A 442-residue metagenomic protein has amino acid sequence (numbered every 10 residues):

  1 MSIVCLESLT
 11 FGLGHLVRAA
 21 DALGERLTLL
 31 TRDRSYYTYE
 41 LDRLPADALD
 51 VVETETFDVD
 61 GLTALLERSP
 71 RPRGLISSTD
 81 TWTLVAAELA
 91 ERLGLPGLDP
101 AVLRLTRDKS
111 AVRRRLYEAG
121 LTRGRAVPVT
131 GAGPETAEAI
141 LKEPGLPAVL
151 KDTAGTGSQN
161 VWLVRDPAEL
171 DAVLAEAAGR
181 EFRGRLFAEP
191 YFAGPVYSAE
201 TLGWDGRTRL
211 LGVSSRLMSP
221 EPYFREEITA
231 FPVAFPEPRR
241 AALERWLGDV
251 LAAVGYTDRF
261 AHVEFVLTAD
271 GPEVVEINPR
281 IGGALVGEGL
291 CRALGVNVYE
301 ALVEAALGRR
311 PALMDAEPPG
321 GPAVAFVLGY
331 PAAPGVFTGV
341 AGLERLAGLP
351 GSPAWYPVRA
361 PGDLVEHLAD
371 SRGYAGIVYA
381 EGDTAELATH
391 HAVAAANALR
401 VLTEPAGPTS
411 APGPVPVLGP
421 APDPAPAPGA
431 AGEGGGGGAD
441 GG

Functional and structural regions predicted by a protein language model:
M1-V102, R359-L364, A369-G373, E381-R400 (+3 more regions): ATP-binding N-terminal substructure of ATP-dependent carboxylate-amine bond-forming enzymes
L49-F57, A126-A132, V164: Short acidic-hydrophobic, aromatic-tinged amphipathic segments that line or gate anion-handling sites
L65-P72, E143-P144, R180-E181, V254: Glycine-rich phosphate-binding loop signature in dinucleotide/nucleotide-binding domains
E91-N160: A conserved helix-loop-beta module that forms one wall/lid of the active-site cleft in ATP-utilizing catalytic domains
T122-G124, P147-L150, V161-S198, V213-S214 (+4 more regions): Conserved ATP-binding module of the ATP-grasp superfamily
V129, V161-D166, L202-W204, T268: Short beta-strand-to-turn element immediately C-terminal to the catalytic PLP-Schiff-base lysine in fold type I
P190-Y256, F260, L267, V274 (+2 more regions): ATP-dependent carboxylate/phosphate-activation module, predominantly the ATP-grasp catalytic core and closely related
V303-G442: Peripheral (often C-terminal) accessory segments that flank ATP-dependent C-N-forming ligase machineries
